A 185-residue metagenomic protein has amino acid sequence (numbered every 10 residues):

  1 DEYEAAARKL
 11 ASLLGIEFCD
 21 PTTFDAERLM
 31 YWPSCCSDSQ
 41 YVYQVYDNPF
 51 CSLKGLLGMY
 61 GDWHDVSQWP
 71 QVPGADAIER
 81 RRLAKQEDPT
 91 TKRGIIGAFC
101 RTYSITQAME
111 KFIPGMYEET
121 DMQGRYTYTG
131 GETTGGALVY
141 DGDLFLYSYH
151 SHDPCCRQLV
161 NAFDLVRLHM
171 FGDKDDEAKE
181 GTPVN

Functional and structural regions predicted by a protein language model:
E2-E118, G142-L146, H152-D153, V160-N161: DNA replication initiation modules
C19-A26, M116-R125, D175-N185: Short glycine-rich, low-complexity/disordered patches
M30-P33, R125-T129, Y149, R167-H169: Residues in well-ordered beta-strands of folded domains
Q40, T134-G136, C156, K174: Residues in flexible loops and secondary-structure boundaries
E110-G135: Short, charged low-complexity linear segments at domain edges
A137-D141: Segments forming glycine/polar-rich beta-alpha architectures that bind adenosine-containing cofactors
D143-N185: Short, small/acidic-rich helices and loops at N termini and domain boundaries of DNA replication/processing enzymes
